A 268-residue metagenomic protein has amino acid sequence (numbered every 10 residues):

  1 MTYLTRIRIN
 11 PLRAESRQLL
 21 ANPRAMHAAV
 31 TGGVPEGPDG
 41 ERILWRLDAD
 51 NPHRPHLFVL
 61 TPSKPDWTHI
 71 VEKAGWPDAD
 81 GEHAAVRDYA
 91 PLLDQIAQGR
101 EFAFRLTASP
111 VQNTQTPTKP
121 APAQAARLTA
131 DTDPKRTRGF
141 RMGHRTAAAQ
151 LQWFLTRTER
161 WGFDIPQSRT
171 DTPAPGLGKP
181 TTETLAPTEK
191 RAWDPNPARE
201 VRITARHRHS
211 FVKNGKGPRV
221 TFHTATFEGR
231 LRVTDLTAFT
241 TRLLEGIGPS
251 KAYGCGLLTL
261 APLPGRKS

Functional and structural regions predicted by a protein language model:
M1-S268: RNA-interacting cores
